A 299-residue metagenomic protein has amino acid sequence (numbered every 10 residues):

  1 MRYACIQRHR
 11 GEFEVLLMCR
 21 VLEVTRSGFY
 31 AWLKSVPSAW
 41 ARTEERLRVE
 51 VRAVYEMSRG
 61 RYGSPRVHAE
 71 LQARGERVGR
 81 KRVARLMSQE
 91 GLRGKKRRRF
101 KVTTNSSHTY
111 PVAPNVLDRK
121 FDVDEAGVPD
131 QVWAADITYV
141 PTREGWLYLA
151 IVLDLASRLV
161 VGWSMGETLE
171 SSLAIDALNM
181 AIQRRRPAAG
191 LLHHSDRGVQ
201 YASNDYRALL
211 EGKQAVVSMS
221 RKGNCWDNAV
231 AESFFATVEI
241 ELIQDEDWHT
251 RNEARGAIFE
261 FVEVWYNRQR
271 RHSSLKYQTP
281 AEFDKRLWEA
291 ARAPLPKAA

Functional and structural regions predicted by a protein language model:
M1-A299: Charged DNA-binding/catalytic regions of mobile-element recombinases
